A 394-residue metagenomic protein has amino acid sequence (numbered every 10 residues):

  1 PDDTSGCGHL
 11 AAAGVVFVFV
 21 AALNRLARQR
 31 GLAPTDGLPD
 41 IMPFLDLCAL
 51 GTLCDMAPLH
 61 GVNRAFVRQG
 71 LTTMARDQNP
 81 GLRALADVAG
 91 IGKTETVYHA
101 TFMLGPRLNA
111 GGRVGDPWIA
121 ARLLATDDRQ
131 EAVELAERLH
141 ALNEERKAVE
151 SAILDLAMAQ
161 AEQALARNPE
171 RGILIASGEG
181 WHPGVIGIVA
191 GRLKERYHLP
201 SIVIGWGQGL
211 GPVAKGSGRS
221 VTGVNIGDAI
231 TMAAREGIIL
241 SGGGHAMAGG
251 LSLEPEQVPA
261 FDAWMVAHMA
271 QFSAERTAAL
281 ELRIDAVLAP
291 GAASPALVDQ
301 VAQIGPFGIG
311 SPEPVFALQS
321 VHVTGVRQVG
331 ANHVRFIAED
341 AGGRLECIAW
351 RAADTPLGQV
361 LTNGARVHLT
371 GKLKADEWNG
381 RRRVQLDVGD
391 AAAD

Functional and structural regions predicted by a protein language model:
P1-V15, R25, G37-D40: Hydrophobic, small-residue-rich alpha-helical packing segments that form membrane-like cores
D3-G6, A57-L59, G184, L357-G358: A generic structural signal for short coil/turn motifs at secondary-structure boundaries
S5-C7, G92-K93, G191-R192, T324-G325 (+1 more regions): A generic local secondary-structure boundary/capping motif
R25-Q257, Q328: Hydrophobic helix-and-loop "lid/oligomerization" segment in the mid-to-C-terminal part of catalytic domains
E131-L135, L142-A176, L210-P212, V224 (+1 more regions): Mid-to-C-terminal polyanion-binding domains and interfaces
